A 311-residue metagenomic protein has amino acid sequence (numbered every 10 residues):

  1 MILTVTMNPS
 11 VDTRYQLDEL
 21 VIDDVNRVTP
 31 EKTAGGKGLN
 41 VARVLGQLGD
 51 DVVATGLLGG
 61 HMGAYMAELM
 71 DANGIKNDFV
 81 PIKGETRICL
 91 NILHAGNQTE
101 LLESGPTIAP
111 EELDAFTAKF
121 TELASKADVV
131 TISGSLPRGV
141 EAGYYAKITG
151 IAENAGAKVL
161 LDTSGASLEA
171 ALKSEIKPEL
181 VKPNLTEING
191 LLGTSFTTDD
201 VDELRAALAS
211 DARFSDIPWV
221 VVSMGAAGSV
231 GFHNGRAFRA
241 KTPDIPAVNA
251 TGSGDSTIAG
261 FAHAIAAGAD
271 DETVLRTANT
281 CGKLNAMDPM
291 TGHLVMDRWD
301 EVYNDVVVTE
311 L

Functional and structural regions predicted by a protein language model:
M1-T55, M62-Y65, L311: Glycine-rich phosphate/adenosyl-contacting loop at the front of the ribokinase-like
G46, T149, E153, A266: Gly/Ala-rich phosphate-binding loop of Rossmann-like dinucleotide-binding domains, activating on the conserved
Q47-A127, D300-L311: Conserved N-terminal subdomain of the carbohydrate kinase-like
T107-A109, L136-V140, S167, G190 (+2 more regions): Short, small-residue-enriched loops and turns at beta-alpha junctions that line or gate enzyme active sites
A124-G139: Short acidic, glycine-rich surface-loop motifs adjacent to enzyme active sites
A146-A237: Conserved phosphate/ATP/ADP-binding segment of small-molecule kinases
V201-L311: Conserved phosphate-binding/catalytic region of the ribokinase-like
